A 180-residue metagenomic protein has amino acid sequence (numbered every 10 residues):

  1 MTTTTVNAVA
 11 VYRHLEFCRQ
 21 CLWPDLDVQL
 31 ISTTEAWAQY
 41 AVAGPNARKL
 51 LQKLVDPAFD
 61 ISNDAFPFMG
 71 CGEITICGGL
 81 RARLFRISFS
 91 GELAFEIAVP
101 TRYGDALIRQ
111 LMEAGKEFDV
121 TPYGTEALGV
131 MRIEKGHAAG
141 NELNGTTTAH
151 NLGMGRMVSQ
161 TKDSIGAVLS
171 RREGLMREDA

Functional and structural regions predicted by a protein language model:
T2-A180: Conserved, structured C-terminal
